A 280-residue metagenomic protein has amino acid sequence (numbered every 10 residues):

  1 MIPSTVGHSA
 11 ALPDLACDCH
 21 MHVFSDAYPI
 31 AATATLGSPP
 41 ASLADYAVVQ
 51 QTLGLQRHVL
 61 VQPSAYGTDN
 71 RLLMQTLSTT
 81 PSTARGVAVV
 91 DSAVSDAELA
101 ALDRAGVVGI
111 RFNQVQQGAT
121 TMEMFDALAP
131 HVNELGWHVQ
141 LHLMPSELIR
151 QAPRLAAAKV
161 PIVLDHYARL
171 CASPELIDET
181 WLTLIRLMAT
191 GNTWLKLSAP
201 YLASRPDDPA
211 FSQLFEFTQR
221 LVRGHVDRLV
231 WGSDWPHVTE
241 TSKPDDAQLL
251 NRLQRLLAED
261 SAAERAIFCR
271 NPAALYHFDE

Functional and structural regions predicted by a protein language model:
M1-L15, P39-R57, R220-R228, S242-E280: Mid-to-C-terminal alpha-helical segments outside catalytic/metal-binding sites
A16-C17, M124, L128, V238: A generic "structured core" feature
C17-M21, H58-V61, A84-A88, V108-F112 (+4 more regions): Hydrophobic faces of well-ordered beta-strands that scaffold small-molecule active sites in alpha/beta enzyme cores
H20, L73, I110, V132 (+4 more regions): Conserved, mostly hydrophobic/aromatic
A32-T80: Alpha-helical scaffold segments that flank or form the walls of functional sites
P40-V48, S92-L102, E179-T180: Short, acidic/polar
G67-P153, K196-A203: Active-site gating/metal-coordination segments in enzymes
M122-W231: Catalytic pocket-lining loop regions of alpha/beta-barrel enzymes, especially the amidohydrolase/enolase/GH5 lineages
